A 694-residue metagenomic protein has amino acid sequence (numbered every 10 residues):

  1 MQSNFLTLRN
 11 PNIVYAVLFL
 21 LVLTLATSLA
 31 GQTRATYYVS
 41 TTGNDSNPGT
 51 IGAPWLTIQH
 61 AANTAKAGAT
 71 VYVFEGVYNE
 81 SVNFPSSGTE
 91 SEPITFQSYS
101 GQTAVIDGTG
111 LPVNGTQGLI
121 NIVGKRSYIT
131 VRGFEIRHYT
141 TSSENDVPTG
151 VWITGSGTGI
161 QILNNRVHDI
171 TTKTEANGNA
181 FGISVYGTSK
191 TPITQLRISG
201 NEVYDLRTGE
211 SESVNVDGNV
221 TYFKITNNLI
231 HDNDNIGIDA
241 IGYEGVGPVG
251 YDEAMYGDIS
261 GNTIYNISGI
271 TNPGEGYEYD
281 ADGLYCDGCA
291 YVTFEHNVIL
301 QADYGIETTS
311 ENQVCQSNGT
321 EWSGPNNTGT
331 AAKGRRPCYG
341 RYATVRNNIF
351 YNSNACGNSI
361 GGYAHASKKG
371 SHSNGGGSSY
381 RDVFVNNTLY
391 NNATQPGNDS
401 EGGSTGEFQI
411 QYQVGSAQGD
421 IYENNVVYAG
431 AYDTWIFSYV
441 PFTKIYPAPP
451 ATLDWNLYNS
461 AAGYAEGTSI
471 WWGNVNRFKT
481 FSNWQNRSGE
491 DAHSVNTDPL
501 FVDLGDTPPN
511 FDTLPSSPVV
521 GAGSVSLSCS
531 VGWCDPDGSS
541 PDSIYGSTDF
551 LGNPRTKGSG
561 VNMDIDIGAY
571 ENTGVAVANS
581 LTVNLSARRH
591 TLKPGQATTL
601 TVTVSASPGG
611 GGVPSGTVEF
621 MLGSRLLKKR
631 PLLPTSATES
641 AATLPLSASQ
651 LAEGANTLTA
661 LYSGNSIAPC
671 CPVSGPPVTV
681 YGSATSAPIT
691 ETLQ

Functional and structural regions predicted by a protein language model:
M1-T33: Sec-dependent, cleavable N-terminal signal peptides
L29-H60, E75-V77, S100-Q102, L500-G505 (+1 more regions): Right-handed parallel beta-helix/beta-solenoid
T41-N79, N83, L119, W484 (+2 more regions): Acidic Gly/Asp/Thr-rich repetitive segments characteristic of extracellular carbohydrate-active and adhesion proteins
Q59, N63-A67, N79-T95, A104-R132 (+4 more regions): Extracellular beta-strand-rich solenoid/capping regions of secreted or surface-exposed proteins that bind or remodel
F74, P93, Q97-T103, S127-H138 (+12 more regions): Right-handed parallel beta-helix
Y78-F84, G108-L119, T140-T149, T171-F181 (+14 more regions): Short glycine/acidic-rich loop motifs that flank beta-strands on beta-rich extracellular proteins
L457, S482-E571: C-terminal accessory segments
A576-Q694: Solvent-exposed beta-strand/loop surfaces, strongest in extracytoplasmic domains of secreted and cell-surface proteins
